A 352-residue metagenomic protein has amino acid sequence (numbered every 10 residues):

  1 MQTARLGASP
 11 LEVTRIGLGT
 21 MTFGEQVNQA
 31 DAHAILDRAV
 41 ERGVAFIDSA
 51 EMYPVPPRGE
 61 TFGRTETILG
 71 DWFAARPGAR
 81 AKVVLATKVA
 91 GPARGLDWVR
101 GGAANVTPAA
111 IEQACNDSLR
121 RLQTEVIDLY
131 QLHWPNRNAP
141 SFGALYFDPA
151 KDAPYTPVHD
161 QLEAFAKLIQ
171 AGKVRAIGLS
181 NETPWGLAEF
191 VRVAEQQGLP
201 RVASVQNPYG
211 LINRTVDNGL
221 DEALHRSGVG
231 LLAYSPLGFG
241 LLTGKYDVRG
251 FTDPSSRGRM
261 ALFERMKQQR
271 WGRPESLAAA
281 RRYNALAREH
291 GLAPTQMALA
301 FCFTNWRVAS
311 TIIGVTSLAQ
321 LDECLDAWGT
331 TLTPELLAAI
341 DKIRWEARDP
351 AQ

Functional and structural regions predicted by a protein language model:
M1-K88, A109, E125, Q170: N-terminal binding-site loop/beta-alpha segment at the start of enzyme catalytic domains that lines or forms
G7-G24, A86-G102, Q131, R137-L145: N-terminal small/glycine-rich loop or linker at the start of catalytic domains across soluble metabolic enzymes
R15, F46, V126-L129, A176 (+2 more regions): Residues at the N-termini of beta-strands
T20-A30, D97-A109, P149-T156: Active-site mouth loops of central-metabolism enzymes
A32, T65, I111, C115 (+3 more regions): Aromatic/hydrophobic pocket-lining residues that form the small-molecule binding cavity in soluble enzyme cores
T107-V126: An active-site-proximal structural segment forming one wall of the substrate-binding cleft that immediately precedes
P135-K342, A347, A351: Beta/alpha (TIM)-barrel catalytic core signal, keyed to glycine-rich beta->alpha loops juxtaposed to Asp/Glu that bind
